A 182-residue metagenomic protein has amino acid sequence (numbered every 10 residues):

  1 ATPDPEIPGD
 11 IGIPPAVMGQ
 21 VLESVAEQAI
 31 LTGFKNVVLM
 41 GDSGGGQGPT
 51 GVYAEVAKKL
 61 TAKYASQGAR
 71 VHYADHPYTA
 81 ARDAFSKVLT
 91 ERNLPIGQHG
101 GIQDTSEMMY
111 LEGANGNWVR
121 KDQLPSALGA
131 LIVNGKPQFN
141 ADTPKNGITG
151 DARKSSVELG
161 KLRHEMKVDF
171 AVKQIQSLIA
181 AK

Functional and structural regions predicted by a protein language model:
A1-V38, D42-K182: Extended, histidine- and acidic-residue-enriched regions that form the cofactor-binding/catalytic faces
